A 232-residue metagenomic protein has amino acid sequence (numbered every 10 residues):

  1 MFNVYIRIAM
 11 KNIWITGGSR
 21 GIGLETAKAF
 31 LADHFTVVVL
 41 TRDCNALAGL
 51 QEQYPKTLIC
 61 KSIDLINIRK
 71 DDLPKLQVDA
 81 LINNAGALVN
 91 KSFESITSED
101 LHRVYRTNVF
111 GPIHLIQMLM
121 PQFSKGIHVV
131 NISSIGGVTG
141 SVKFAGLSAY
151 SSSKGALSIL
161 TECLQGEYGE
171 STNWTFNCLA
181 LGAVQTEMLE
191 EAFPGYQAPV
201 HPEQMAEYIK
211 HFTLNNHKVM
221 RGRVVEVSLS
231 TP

Functional and structural regions predicted by a protein language model:
I15-T16, N83-N84, H128-S134, T175-A180 (+1 more regions): Structural signature of the Rossmann-like NAD(P)-dependent dehydrogenase/reductase core
S19, A27: N-terminal Rossmann NAD(P)H-binding glycine-rich loop of SDR-like oxidoreductase domains
D33-G49: Conserved glycine-rich Rossmann-like NAD(P)H-binding loop of the short-chain dehydrogenase/reductase
N84-N90: Conserved NAD(P)H cofactor-binding loop of Rossmann-fold oxidoreductase domains
S92-F93, D100-H102: Substrate-binding pocket helix/loop in short-chain dehydrogenase/reductase
H128-A156, T161-E162, G166-E170: Catalytic loop of short-chain dehydrogenase/reductase
W174, C178-L179, P194-P232: C-terminal helical subdomain
